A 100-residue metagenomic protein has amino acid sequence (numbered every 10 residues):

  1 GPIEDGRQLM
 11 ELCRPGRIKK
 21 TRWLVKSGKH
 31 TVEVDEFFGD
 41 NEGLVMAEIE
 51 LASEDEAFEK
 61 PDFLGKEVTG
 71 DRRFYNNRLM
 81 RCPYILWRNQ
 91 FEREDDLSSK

Functional and structural regions predicted by a protein language model:
G1-K100: Phosphate-end processing signature that detects enzymes handling 5′-triphosphorylated RNA and polyphosphate
